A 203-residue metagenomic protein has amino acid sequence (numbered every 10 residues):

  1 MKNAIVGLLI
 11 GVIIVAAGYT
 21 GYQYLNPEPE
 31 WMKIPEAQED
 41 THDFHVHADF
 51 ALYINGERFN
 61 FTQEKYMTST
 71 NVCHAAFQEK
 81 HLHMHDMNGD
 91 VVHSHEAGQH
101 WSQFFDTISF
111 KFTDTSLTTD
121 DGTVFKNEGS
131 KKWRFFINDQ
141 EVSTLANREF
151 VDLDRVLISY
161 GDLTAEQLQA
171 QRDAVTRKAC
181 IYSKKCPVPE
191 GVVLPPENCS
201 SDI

Functional and structural regions predicted by a protein language model:
M1-I203: Ubiquitin-like/PB1-type beta-grasp interaction modules and other compact soluble beta-rich domains
